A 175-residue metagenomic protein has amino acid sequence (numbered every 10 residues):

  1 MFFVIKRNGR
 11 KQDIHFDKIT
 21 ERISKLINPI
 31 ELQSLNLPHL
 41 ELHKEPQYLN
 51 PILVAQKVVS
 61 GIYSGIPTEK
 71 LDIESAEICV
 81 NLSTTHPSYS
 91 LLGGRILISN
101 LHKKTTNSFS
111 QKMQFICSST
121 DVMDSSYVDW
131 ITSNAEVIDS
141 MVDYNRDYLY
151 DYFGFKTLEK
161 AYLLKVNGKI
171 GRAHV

Functional and structural regions predicted by a protein language model:
M1-H174: Extended catalytic cores of very large enzyme megasubunits
